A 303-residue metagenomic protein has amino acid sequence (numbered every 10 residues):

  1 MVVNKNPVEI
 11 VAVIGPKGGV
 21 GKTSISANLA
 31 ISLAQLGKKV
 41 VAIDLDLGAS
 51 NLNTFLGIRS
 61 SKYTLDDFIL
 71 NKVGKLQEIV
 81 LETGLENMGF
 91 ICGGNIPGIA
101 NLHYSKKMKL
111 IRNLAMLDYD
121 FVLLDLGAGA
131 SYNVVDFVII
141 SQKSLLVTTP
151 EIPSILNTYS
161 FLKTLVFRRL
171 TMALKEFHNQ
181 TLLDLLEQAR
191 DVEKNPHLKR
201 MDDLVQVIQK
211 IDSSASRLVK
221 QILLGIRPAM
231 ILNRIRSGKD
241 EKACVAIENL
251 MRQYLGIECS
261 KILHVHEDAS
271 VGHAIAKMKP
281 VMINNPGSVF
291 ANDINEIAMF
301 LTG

Functional and structural regions predicted by a protein language model:
V3-D46: Walker A/P-loop phosphate-binding motif and the immediately C-terminal alpha-helix
L45-D120, E176-F177, L183-P196, Q209-I211 (+2 more regions): P-loop/Walker-type NTP enzyme "switch/lid" segment
L47-A49, I96-G98, G129, E151-S154 (+2 more regions): Conserved nucleotide-binding/hydrolysis micro-motifs of P-loop NTPases
N133-P153: Inter-motif core of Ras-like GTPase G domains
I155-L170: Conserved C-terminal guanine-recognition region of P-loop GTPase G domains, centered on the G4
M201-V245, Y254: Intrinsically disordered, low-complexity acidic Ser/Thr-rich regulatory segments
G225, L232-R234, R252-V281: Beta-strand-loop-alpha "switch" segments that mediate conformational coupling across diverse proteins
E258, G272, A276-G303: NTP-binding/hydrolysis catalytic cores, primarily Walker-type P-loop NTPases
